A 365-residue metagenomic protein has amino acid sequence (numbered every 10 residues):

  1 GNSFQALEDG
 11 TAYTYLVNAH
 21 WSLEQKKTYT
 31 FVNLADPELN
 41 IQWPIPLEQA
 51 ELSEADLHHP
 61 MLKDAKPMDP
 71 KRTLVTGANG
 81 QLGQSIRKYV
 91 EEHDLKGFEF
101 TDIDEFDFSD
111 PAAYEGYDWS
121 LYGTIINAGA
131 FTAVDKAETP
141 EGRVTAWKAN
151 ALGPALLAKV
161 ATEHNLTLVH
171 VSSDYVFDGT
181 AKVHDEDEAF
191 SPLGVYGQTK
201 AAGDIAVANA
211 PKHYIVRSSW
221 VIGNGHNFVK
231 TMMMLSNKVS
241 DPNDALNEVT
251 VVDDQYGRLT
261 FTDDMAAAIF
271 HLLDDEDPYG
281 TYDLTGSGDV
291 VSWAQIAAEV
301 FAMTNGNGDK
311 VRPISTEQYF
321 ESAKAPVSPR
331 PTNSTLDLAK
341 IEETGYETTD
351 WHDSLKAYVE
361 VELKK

Functional and structural regions predicted by a protein language model:
G1-G10, L16-N18: Conserved metal-binding segment of the jelly-roll/cupin
E48-K71, P329-K365: C-terminal amphipathic/interface module of NAD(P)-dependent oxidoreductases and related NAD-binding regulators
K71-E92: N-terminal Rossmann NAD(P)H-binding glycine-rich loop of SDR-like oxidoreductase domains
G97-G116: Adenosine-cofactor binding site in Rossmann-like domains, unifying the SAM/SAH pocket of S-adenosylmethionine-dependent
P111-A149, T162: NAD(P)H-binding glycine-rich loop region in Rossmannoid oxidoreductase-like domains and their noncatalytic homologs
T145-G153, V176-V216, W220-H226: Catalytic helix-loop patch of NAD(P)-dependent Rossmann-fold dehydrogenases
A208-G257, T262-F270: NAD(P)-dependent short-chain dehydrogenase/reductase
A268, D275-A325, A357: Mid/C-terminal beta-alpha module of Rossmann-like enzyme folds, strongest in SDR-family dehydrogenases/epimerases
